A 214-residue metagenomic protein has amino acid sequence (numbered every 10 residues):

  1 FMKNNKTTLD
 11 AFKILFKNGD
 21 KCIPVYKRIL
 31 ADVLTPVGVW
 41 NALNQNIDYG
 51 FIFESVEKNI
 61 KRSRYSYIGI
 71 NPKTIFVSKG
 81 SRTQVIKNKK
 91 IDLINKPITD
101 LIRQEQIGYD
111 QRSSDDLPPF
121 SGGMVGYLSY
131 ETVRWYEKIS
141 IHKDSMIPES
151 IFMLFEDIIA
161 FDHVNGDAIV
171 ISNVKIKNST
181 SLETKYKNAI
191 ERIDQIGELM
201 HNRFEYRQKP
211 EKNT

Functional and structural regions predicted by a protein language model:
K3-G50, S55-N95, R134-T214: Extended accessory regions or peripheral subdomains of proteins
G38, Y65, I107, V125-L128: Intrinsically disordered, low-complexity segments enriched in small/polar residues
D48, G108, G126-S129, E205: Intrinsically disordered, low-complexity N-terminal regions enriched in serine/proline/glycine with scattered basic
I98-P118: FAD-binding glycine-rich core of flavoenzymes that anchor FAD
Q111-D144: Extended, Lys/Arg-enriched charged tracts that mediate electrostatic binding to polyanionic substrates
